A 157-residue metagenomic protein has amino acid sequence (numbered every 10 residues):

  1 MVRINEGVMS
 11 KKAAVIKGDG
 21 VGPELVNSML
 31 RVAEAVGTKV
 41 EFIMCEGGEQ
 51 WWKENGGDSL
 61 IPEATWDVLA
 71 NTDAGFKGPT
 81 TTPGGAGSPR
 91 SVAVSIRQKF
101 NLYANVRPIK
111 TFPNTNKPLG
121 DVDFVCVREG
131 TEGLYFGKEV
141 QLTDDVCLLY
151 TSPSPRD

Functional and structural regions predicted by a protein language model:
M1-V8: Short, Lys/Arg-enriched N-terminal segments with co-localized hydrophobic residues within the first ~10-30 amino acids
V2, F42, N105-I109: Generic preference for hydrophobic/aromatic residues in regular secondary structure cores
M9-M44: N-terminal phosphate-binding or glycine-rich loops at protein starts, especially the Walker A/P-loop of NTPases
D19-G22, D73, S154: Residue-level detector of functionally special positions within alpha-helical transmembrane segments of multi-pass
E41-E54: Short connector loops at secondary-structure junctions
K53-V146: N-terminal glycine-rich phosphate/adenylate-binding segment common to multiple enzyme folds
Y150-D157: Conserved small/polar residues in nucleotide/adenosyl-binding loops
